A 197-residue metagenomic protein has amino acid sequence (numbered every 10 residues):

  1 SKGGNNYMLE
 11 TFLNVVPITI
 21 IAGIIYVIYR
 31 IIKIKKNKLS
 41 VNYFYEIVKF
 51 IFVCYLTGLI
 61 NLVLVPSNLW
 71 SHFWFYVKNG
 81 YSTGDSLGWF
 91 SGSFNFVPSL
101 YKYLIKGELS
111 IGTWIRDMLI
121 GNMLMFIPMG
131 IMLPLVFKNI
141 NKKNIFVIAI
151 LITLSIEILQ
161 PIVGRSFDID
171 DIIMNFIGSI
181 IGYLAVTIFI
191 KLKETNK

Functional and structural regions predicted by a protein language model:
K2-G164, L184-K197: Bulky hydrophobic segments
F167, I172-I173: Loop-to-transmembrane alpha-helix initiation sites
